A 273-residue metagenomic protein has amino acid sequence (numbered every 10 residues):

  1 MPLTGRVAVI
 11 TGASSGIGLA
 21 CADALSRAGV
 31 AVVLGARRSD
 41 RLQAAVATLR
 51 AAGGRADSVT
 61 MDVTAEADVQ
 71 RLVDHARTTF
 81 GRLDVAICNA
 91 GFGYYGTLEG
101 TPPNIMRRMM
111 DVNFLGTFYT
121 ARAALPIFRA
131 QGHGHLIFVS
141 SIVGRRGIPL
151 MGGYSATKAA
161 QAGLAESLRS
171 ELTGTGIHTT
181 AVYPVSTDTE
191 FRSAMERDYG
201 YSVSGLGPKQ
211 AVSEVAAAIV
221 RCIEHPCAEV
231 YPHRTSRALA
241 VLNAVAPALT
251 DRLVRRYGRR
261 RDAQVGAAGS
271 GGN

Functional and structural regions predicted by a protein language model:
V7, S14-S15: Conserved glycine-rich cofactor-binding loop
V30-A44: Conserved glycine-rich Rossmann-like NAD(P)H-binding loop of the short-chain dehydrogenase/reductase
S39, T60-R71, P103: The beta1-alpha1 cofactor-binding region of Rossmann-like NAD(H)/NADP(H)-dependent oxidoreductases
T97-L98, P102-R107: Substrate-binding pocket helix/loop in short-chain dehydrogenase/reductase
A121, T157: Active-site helix of classical SDR
S141: Residue(s) in the substrate-gating loop at a strand-loop-helix junction that position the organic substrate next
G174-S236, R252: SDR active-site lid
